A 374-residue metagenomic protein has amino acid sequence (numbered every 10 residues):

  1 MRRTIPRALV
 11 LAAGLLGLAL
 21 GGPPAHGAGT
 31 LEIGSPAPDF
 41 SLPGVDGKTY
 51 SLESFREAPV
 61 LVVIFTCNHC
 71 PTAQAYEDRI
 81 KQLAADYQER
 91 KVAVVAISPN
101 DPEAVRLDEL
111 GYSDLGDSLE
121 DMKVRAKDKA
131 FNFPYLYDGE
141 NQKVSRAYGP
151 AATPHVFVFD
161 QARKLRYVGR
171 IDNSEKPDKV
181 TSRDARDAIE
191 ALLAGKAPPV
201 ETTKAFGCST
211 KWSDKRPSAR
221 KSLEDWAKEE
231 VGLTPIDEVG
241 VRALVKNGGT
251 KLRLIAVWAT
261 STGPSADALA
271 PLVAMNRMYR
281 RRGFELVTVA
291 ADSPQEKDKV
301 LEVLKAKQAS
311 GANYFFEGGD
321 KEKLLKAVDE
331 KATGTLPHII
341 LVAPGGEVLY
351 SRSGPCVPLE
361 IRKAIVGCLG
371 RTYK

Functional and structural regions predicted by a protein language model:
A8-G21: Bacterial N-terminal signal peptides
H26-G47: Short N-terminal segments immediately surrounding and downstream of signal-peptide cleavage
F40-L61, G232-R253, V273-M278, V328: A short beta-strand-turn-helix
L42-E89: N-terminal, post-signal-peptide region of Sec/Tat-exported proteins
T66-R79, V257-A274, A291: Conserved redox-active cysteine motifs that mediate thiol-disulfide chemistry, especially di-cysteine Cys-X(1-2)-Cys
K91-G116, F131-N141, G283-K297, A309-K321: Thiol-based oxidoreductase modules, predominantly thioredoxin-like and allied folds used for disulfide exchange
D114-T153, F157-F159, L165-R166, E302-L336 (+1 more regions): Short, internal strand/loop/helix patches that form the active-site neighborhood or redox-interaction surface
D160-L233, L336-K374: Thiol-/selenol-based redox modules, centered on thioredoxin-like and closely related oxidoreductase domains
